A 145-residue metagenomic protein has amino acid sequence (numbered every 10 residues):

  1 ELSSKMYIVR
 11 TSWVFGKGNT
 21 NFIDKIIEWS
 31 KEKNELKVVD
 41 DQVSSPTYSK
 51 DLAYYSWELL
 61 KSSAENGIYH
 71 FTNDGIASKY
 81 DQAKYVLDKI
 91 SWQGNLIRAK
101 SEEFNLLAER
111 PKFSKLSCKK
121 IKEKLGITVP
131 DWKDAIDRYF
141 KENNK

Functional and structural regions predicted by a protein language model:
E1-S44, K50-D51, W57: NAD(P)-dependent short-chain dehydrogenase/reductase
Y7, L36, S45, G75 (+2 more regions): Residues that recognize and position ribonucleotide moieties
Y7-V9, Y69, I97, P130: Hydrophobic/aromatic beta-strand patches that form the interior of the parallel beta-sheet core in alpha/beta enzyme
D24-K25, K37-V38, D51-E58, D81 (+4 more regions): Alpha-helical elements of Rossmann-like donor-binding domains used by nucleotide-donor carbohydrate transfer enzymes
V38-V43, Y69-A77, K124: Glycine-rich Rossmann NAD(P)(H)-binding loop
Y48-Y54, E65-G67, N144: Catalytic phosphate/metal-binding cores of nucleic-acid and nucleotide-processing enzymes, i.e., regions that mediate
Y55, S62-L107, K112-F113: Mid/C-terminal beta-alpha module of Rossmann-like enzyme folds, strongest in SDR-family dehydrogenases/epimerases
S78-K84, K100-N144: Conserved C-terminal active-site "lid" loop/helix of NAD(P)H-dependent oxidoreductases that clamps the redox cofactor
